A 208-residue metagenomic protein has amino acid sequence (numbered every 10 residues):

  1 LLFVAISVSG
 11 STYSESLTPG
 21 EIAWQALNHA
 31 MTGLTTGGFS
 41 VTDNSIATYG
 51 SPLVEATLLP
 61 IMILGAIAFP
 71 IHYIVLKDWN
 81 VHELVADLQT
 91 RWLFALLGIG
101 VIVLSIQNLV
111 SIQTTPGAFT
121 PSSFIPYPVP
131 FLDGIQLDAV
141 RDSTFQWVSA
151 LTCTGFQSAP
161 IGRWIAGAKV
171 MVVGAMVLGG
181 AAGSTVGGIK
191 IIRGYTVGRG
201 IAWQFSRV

Functional and structural regions predicted by a protein language model:
L1-V208: Membrane-proximal intracellular helices of multi-pass ion channels
